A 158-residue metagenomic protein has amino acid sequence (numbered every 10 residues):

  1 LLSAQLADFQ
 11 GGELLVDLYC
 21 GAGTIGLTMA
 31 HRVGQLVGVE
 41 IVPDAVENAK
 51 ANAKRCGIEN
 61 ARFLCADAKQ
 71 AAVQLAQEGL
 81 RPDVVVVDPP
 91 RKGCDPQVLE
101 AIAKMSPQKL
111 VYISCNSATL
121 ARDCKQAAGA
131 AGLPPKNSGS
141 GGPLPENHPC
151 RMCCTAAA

Functional and structural regions predicted by a protein language model:
L1-A158: Rossmann-like S-adenosyl-L-methionine
